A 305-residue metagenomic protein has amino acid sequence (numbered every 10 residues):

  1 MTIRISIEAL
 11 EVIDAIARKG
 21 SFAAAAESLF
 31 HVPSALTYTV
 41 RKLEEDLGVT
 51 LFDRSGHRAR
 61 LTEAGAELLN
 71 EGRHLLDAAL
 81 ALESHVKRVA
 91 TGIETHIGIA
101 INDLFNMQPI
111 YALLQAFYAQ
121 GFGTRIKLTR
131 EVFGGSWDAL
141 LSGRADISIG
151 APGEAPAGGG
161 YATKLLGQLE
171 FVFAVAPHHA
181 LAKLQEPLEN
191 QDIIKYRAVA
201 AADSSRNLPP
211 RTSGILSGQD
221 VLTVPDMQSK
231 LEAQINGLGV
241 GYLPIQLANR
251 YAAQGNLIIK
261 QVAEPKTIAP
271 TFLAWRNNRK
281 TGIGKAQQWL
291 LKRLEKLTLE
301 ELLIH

Functional and structural regions predicted by a protein language model:
A9, E264-N277: Periplasmic-binding protein-like
L10, D46-L47, L68-A90, N106 (+3 more regions): Alpha-helical linker/hinge and terminal dimerization helices associated with HTH transcriptional regulators
D14-V32: Short helix-boundary/capping micro-motifs
K19, S28, K42-T50, Q120: Residue cluster at the C-terminal edge of the helix-turn-helix DNA-binding motif
E44-E63: A short LG(V/I)-centered, amphipathic sequence patch enriched for acidic residue(s) preceding the LG motif
T95-A157: Central regulatory/effector-binding core of bacterial HTH transcription factors
G134, G160-L238, L243-I268, Q288 (+1 more regions): C-terminal regulatory
